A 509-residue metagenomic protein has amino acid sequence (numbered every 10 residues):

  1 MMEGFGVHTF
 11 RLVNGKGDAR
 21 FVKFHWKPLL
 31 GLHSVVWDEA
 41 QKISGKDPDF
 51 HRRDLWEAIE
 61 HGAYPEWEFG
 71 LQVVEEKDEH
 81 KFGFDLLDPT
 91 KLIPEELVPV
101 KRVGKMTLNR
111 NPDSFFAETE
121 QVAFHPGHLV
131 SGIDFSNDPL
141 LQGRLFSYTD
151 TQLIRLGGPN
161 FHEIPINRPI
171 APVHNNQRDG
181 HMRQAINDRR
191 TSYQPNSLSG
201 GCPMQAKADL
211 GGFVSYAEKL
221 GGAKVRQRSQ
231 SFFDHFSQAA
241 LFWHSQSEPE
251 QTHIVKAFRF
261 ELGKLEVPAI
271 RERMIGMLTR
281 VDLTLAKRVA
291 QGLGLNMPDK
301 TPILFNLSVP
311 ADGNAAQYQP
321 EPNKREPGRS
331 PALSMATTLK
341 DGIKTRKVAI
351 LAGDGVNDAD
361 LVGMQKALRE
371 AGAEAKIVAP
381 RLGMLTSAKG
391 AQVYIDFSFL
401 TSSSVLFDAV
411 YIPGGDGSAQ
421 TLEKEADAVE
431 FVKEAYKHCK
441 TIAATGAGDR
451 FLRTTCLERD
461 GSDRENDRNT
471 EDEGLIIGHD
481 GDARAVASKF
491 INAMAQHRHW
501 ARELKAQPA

Functional and structural regions predicted by a protein language model:
M1-Q41, D49-F50: Internal mixed beta-strand/loop scaffold within catalytic domains of large alpha/beta enzymes
G6-H8, V22, P65, R102 (+1 more regions): Residues that flank catalytic or metal-binding motifs in active/ligand-binding sites
H8-F10, G104, L351: Hydrophobic cores of alpha-helical transmembrane segments in multi-pass integral membrane proteins
R20-K23, L32-V35, E79-H80, S114-E118 (+2 more regions): Short helix/loop capping segments that flank catalytic or ligand/cofactor-binding pockets
V22, G70-V74, N109, L351-G353 (+3 more regions): Generic beta-strand/beta-sheet core signal
D49, R53, E57-S334, K340: Charged, compositionally biased interaction regions
T252, K256-E272, M277-K437, R450-A509: Extended, subdomain-level signal for the structured scaffold at the beginning of enzyme domains
H438-T445: ADP-ribose/adenylate-binding Rossmann-like module
